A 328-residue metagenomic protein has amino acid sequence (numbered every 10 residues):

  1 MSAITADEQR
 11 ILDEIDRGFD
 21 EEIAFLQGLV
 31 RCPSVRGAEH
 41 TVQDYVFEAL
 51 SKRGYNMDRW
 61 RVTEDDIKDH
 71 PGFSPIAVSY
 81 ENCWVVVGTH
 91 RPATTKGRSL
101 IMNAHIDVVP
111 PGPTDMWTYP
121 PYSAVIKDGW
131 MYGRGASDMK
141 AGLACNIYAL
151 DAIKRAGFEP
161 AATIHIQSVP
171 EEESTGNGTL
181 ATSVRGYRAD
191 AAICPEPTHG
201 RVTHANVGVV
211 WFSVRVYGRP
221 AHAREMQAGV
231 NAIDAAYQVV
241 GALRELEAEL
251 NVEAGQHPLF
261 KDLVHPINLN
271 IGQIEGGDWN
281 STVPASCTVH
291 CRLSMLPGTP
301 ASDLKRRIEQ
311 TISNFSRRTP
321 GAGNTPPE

Functional and structural regions predicted by a protein language model:
M1-R10, K52, S79-Y80, H204 (+1 more regions): Metal-dependent amide/peptide-bond hydrolase catalytic core, centered on the "pita-bread" metallohydrolase fold
S2-M131, R155, P160: Acidic/His- and Gly-rich active-site-bordering loop/insert found across diverse amide/peptide-bond hydrolases
Q27, F47, A144-D151, L180 (+2 more regions): Predominant activation on well-ordered alpha-helical scaffold segments within soluble catalytic domains
T95, K127-G129, A149-I164, L243-E253: Phosphate-handling active-site elements
D128-S137, A221-A223: A short glycine/serine-rich beta->alpha loop
M131, S137-W211, K261: Acidic/histidine-rich catalytic neighborhood of metal-dependent amide-processing enzymes
